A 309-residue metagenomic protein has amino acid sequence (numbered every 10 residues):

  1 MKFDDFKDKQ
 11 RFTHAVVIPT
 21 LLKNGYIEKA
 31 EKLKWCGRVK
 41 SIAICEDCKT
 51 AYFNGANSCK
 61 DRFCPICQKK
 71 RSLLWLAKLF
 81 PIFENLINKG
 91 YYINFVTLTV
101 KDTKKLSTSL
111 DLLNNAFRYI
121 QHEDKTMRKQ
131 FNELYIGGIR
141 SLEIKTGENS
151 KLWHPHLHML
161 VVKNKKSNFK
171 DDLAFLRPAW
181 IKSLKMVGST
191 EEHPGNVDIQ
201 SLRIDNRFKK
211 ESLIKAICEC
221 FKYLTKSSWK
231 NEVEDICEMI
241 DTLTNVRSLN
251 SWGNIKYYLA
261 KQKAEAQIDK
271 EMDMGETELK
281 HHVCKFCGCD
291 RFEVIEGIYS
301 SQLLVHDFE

Functional and structural regions predicted by a protein language model:
M1-W153, K163-E309: Right-hand nucleic-acid polymerase module
M159: Cys/His-coordinated zinc-finger cores
